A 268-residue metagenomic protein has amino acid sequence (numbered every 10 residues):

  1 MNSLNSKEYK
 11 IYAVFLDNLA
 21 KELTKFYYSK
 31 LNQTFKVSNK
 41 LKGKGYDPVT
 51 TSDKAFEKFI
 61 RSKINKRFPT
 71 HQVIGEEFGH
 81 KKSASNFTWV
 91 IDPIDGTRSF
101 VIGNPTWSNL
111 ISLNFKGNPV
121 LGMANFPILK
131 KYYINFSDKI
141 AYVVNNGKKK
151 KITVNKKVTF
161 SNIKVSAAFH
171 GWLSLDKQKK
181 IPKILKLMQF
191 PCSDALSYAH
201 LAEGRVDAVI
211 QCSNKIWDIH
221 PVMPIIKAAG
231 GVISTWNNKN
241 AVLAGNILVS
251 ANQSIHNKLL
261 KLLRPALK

Functional and structural regions predicted by a protein language model:
M1-I94, S254, K268: N-terminal subdomain of lithium-sensitive/metallo-dependent phosphomonoesterases centered on the IMPase/IPPase/PAP
L23-Y27, D53, I64, T97 (+6 more regions): Residue-level signal for inorganic ion chemistry
K54, E77, P93-G96, P127 (+4 more regions): Generic detector of well-ordered alpha-helical packing
S83-Y142: DPxDG-like acidic metal-binding loop motif
I134, A141-N145, A167, A208: Short hydrophobic/aromatic-rich beta-strand segments that constitute the beta-sheet cores of beta-sandwich/beta-barrel
I140-K150, S254-K258: Short helix-loop capping/hinge motifs at secondary-structure junctions, enriched in acidic/polar residues
T153-K268: An extended, acidic
